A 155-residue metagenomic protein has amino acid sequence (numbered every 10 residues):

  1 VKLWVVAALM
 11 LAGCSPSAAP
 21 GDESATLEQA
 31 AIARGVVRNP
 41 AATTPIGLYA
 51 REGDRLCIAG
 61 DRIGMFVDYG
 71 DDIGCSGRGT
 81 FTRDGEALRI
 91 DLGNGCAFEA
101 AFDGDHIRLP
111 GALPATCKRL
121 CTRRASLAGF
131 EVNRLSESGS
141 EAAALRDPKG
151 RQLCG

Functional and structural regions predicted by a protein language model:
V1-A12: Sec-dependent bacterial lipoprotein signal peptides
C14-S17: Bacterial signal peptide processing site
P20-R38: Low-complexity, Pro/Thr/Ser/Glu-rich flexible segments characteristic of extracytoplasmic/periplasmic regions
E23-S24, E28-Q29, T44-A50, G64 (+2 more regions): A composition-driven surface/loop motif
I32-A50, C57-A59, P148-L153: N-terminal helix-cap/turn-to-beta initiation motif at the start of protein domains
R51-R89, L153: N-terminal glycine/threonine-rich, aromatic-flanked beta-hairpin/loop signature
T116-G155: C-terminal partner/receptor-binding element of secreted or periplasmic proteins
